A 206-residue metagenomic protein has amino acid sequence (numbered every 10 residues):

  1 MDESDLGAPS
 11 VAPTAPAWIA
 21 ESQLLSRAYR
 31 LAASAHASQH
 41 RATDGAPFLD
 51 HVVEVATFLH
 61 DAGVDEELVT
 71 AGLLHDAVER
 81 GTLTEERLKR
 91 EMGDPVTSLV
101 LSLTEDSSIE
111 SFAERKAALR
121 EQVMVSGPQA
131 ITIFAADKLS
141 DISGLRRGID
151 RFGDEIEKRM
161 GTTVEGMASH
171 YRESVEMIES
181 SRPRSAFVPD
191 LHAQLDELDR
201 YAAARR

Functional and structural regions predicted by a protein language model:
M1-R206: Active-site helical microenvironments for divalent-metal-assisted chemistry
